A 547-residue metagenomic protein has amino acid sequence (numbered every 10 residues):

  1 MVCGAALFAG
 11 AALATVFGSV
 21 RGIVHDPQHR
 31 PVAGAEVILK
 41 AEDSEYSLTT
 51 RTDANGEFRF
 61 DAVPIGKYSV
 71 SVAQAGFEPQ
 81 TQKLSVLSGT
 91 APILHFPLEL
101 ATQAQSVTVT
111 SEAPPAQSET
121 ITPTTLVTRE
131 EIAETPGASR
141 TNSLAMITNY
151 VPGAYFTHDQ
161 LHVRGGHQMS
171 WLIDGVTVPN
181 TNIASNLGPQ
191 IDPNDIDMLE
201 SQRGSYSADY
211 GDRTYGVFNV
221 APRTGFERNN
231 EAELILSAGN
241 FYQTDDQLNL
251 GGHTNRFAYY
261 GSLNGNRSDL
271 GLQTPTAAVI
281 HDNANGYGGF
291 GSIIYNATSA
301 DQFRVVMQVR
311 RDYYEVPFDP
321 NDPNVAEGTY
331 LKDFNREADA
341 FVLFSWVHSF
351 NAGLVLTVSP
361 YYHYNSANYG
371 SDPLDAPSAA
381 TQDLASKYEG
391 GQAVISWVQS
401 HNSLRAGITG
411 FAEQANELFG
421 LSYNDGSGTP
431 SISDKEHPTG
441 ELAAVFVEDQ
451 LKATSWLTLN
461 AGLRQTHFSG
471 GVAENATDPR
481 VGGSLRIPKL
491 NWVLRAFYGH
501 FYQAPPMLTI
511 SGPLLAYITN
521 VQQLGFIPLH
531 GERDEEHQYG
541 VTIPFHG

Functional and structural regions predicted by a protein language model:
A9-T125: Periplasm-facing N-terminal accessory domains of Gram-negative outer-membrane beta-barrel systems
F77-E78, Q82-H95, E99, Q103-S207 (+3 more regions): Periplasmic N-terminal accessory/gating domains of Gram-negative outer-membrane beta-barrel systems
N149, D322-S349, L384, D434-G440 (+1 more regions): Outer-membrane beta-barrel signature, preferentially recognizing the C-terminal barrel domain of Gram-negative
T181, R311-N324, S366, N416-D425 (+2 more regions): Surface-exposed extracellular loop regions of Gram-negative outer-membrane beta-barrel proteins, predominantly
L187, M198-Y206, V217-G252, G261-L263 (+1 more regions): Short strand-turn segments of transmembrane beta-barrel domains in outer membranes, especially the first one or two
L236-N240, T254-R256, G265-D269, V309-Y313 (+8 more regions): Transmembrane beta-strands of outer-membrane beta-barrel pores
A238-R267, A277-Y314, F334-V355, Q399-S400: Transmembrane beta-barrel wall of Gram-negative outer-membrane proteins
I294-D312, R336-A473: Face-selective signature of the C-terminal outer-membrane beta-barrel domain
